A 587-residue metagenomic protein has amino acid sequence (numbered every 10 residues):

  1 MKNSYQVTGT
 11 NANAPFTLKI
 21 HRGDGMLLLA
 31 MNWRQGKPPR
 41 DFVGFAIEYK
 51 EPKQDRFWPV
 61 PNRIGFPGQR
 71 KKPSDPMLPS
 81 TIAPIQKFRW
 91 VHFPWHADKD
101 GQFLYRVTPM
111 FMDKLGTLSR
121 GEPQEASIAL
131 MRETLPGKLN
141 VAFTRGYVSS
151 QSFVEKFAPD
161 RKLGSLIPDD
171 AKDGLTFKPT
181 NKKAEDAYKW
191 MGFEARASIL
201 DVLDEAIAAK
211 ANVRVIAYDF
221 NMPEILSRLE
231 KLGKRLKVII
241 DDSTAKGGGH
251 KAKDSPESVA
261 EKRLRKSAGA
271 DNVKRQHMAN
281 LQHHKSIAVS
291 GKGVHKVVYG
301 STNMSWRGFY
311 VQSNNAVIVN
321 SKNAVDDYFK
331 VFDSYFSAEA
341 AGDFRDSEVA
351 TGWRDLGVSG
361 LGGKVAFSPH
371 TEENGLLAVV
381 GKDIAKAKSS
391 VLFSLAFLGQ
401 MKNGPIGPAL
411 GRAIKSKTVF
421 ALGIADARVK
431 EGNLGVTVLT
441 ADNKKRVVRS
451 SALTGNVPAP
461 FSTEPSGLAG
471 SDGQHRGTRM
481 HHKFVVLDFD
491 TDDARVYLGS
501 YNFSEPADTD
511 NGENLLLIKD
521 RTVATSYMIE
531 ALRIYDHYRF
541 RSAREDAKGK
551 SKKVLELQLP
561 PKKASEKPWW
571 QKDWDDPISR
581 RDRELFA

Functional and structural regions predicted by a protein language model:
K2-K183, L200, A208-A211, P223-T302 (+5 more regions): PLD/PLD-like phosphodiesterase catalytic module centered on the HKD motif
E155-F193, N323, D327-G381: Aspartyl protease catalytic domain
W190-E205, N221: Short, compositionally biased low-complexity segments enriched in polar/charged residues
D204-A209, K382-A385: Surface-exposed acidic, glycine-flexible loop patches that form ligand/cofactor-binding and adhesion interfaces
R214: Short glycine-rich phosphate-binding loop at a beta-alpha junction
A217: N-terminal carbohydrate-binding/catalytic regions of secreted carbohydrate-active enzymes
A350-L422, V429-G432: Beta-propeller domains
